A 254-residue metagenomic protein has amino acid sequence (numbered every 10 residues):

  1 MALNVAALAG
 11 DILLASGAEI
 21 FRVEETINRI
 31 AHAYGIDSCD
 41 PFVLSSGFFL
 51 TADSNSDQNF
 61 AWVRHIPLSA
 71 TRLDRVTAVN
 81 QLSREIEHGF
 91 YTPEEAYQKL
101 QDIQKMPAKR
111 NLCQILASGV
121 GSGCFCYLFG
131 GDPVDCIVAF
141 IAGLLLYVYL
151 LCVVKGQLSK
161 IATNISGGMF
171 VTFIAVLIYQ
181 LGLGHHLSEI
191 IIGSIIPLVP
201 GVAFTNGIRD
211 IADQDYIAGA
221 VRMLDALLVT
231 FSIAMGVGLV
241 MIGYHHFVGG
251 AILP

Functional and structural regions predicted by a protein language model:
M1-Y91: Soluble N-terminal domains of membrane-associated systems
A15, H32-I36, R84, H88 (+7 more regions): Generic secondary-structure signature for well-ordered alpha-helical cores
I27, V154-L158, P197: Alpha-helical transmembrane segments and their immediate interhelical/interface regions in integral membrane proteins
L68-S122, C126-D135, D225-A234: Alpha-helical transmembrane segments and their cytosolic membrane-interface
D102-I103, L146-Q157, A203-A218: C-terminal ends of transmembrane helices
A108-S188: Core alpha-helical transmembrane segments of integral membrane proteins
Q180-P254: Generic detector of multi-pass transmembrane helix bundles and their immediately adjacent loops in polytopic membrane
